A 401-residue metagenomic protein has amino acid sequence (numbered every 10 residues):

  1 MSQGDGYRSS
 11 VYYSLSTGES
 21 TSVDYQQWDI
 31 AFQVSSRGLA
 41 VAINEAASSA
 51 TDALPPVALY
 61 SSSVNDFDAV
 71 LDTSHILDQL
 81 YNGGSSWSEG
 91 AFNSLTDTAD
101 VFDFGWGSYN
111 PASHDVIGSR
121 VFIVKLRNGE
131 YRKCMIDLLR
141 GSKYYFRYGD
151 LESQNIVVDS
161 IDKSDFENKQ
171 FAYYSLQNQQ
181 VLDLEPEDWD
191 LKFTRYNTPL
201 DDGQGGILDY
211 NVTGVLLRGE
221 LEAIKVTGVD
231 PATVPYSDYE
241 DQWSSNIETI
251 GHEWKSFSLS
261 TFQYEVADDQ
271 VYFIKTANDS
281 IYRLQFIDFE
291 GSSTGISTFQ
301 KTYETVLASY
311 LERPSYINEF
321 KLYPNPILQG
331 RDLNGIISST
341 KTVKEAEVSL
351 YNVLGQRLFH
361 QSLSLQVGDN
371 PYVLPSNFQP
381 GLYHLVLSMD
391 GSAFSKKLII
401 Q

Functional and structural regions predicted by a protein language model:
M1-L307: Surface-exposed, beta-sheet-biased, low-hydrophobicity segments with strongly acidic/polar composition
I117, R127-G129, A267, A277 (+4 more regions): Surface-exposed coil/turn segments at beta-strand junctions on protein surfaces, enriched
Q270, K344-E347: Short beta-strand/loop motifs in extracellular/secreted proteins, especially within beta-sandwich accessory domains
T302-Y323, Q329, T340-K341, R357: Residue-level detector of functionally pivotal "anchor" positions at catalytic/ligand-binding pockets or at interdomain
Q329-G335: Structural beta-strand segments of beta-rich domains
L350-L358, Y383: Short, glycine-anchored, charge-dense loop/turn motifs used at functional sites
S362-D390: Short, surface-exposed loop/turn motifs with a glycine/proline- and acidic-biased composition
F394-I400: Edge beta-strands of extracellular beta-sandwich domains
